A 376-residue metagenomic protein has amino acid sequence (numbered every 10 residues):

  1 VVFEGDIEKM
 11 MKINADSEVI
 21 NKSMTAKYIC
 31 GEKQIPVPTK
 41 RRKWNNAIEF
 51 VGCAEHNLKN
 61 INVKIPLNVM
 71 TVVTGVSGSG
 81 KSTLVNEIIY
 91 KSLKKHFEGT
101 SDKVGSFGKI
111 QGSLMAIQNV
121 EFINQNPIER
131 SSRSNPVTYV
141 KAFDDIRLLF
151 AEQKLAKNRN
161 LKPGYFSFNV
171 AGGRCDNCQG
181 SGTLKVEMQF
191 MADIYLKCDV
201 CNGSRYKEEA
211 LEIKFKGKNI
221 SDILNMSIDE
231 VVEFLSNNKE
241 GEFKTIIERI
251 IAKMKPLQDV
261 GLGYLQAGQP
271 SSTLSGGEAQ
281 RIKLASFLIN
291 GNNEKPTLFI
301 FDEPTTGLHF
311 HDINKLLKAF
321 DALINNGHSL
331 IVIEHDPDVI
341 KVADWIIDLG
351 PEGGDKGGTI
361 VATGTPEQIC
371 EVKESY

Functional and structural regions predicted by a protein language model:
V1-Y376: Conserved phosphate-binding elements of NTP-dependent enzyme cores
